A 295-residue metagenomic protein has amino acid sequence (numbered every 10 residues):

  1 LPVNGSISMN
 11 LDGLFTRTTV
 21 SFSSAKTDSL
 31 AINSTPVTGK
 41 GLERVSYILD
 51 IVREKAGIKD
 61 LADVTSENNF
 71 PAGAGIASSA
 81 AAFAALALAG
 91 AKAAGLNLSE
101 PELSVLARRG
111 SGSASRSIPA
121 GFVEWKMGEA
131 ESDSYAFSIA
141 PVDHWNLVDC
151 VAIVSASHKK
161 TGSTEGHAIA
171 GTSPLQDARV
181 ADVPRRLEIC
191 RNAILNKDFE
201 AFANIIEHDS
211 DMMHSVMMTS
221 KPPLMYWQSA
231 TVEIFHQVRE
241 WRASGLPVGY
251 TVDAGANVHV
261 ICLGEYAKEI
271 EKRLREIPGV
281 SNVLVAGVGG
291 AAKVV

Functional and structural regions predicted by a protein language model:
L1-A74, L88-L98, L284-V295: ATP-binding N-lobe of GHMP and related small-molecule kinases
V3, L14, I118-P119, N146-V148 (+1 more regions): A generic structural signal for well-ordered coil/turn residues at beta-strand boundaries that shape enzyme active-site
N10-G13, S21-S23, G128, I153-S155 (+1 more regions): Structured loops at beta-to-helix junctions and adjacent beta-edge loops in soluble globular domains
T16-V20, A114-S117, G121-E124, C150 (+1 more regions): Short beta-strand scaffold segments in enzyme catalytic cores
L42, A81-A84, A181-P184: Short acidic alpha-helix initiation/capping motifs at coil-to-helix transition points, especially at protein N-termini
R44, A85, E233: Charged catalytic carboxylate motif
E54, I58-H144: Gly/Ser-rich oxyanion-binding loop with an adjacent helix/lid that shapes the negatively charged ligand pocket
P141-V295: C-terminal nucleotide
